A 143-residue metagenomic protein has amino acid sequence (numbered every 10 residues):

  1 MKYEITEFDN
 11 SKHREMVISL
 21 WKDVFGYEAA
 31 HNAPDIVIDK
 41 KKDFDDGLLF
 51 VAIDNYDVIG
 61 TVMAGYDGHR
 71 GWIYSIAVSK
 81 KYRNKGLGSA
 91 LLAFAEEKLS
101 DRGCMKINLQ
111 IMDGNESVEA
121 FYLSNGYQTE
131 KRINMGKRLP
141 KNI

Functional and structural regions predicted by a protein language model:
M1-K12, K141-I143: Conserved N-terminal entry element of GNAT/NAT acetyltransferase domains
I18-N32: Helix-loop element at the rim of GNAT/NAT acetyltransferase active sites that forms part of the acceptor-substrate
E28-V51, M63: Active-site rim helix/loop that mediates acceptor-substrate recognition in acyltransferases
V51, D57-G65, W72-A77: Conserved beta-strand in the GNAT
D57-G60, S117, T129: Glycine-rich acetyl-CoA-binding "A-motif" of GNAT/NAT acetyltransferases
N84-E97, S124: Conserved acetyl-CoA-binding loop-helix of GNAT-fold acetyltransferases
L99-I111: Conserved GNAT acetyl-CoA-binding A-motif
L109-V118, G136, P140: Conserved beta-strand-loop-alpha-helix junction that forms the acyl-donor binding cleft
